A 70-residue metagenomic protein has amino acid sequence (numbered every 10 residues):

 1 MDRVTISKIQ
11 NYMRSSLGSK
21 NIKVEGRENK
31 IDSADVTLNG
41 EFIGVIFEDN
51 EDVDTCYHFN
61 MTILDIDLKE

Functional and structural regions predicted by a protein language model:
M1-E70: Terminal leader/tail segments of proteins
